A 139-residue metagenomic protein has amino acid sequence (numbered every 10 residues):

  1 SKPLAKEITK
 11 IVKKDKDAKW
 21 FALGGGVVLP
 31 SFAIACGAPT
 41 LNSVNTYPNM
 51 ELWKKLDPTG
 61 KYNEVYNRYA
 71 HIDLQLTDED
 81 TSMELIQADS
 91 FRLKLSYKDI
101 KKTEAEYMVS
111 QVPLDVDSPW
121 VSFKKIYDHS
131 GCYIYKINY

Functional and structural regions predicted by a protein language model:
S1-Y139: Soluble catalytic regions of membrane-associated enzymes that act on cell-envelope and secretory-pathway components
